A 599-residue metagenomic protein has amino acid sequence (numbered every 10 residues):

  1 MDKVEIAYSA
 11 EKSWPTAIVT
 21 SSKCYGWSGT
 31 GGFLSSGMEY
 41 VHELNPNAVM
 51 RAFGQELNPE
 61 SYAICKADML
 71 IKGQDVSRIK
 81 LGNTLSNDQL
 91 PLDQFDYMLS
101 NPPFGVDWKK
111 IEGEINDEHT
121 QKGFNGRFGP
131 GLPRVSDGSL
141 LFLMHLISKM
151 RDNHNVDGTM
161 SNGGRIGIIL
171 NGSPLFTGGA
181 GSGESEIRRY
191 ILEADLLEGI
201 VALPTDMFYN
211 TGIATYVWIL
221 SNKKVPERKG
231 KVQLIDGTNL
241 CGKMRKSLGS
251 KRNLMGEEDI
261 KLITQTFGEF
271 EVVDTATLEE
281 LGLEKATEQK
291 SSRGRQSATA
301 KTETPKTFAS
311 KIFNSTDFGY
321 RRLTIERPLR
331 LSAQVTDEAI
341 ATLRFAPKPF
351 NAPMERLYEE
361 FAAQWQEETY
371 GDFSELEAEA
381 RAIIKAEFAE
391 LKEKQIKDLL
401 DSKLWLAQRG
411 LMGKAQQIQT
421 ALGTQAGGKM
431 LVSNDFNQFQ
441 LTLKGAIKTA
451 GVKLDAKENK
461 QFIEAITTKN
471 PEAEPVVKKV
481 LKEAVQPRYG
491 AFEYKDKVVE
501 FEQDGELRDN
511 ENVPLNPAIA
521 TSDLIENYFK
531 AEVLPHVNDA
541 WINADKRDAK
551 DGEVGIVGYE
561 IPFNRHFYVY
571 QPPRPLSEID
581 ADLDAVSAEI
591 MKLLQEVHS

Functional and structural regions predicted by a protein language model:
D2-S100, F104-E118, L140-L141, L170-S173 (+5 more regions): Conserved S-adenosyl-L-methionine
L92, D96-M591, Q595: A conserved structural/catalytic subdomain of Rossmann-like adenosyl-cofactor enzymes
H598-S599: Short acidic DE-rich linear segments
